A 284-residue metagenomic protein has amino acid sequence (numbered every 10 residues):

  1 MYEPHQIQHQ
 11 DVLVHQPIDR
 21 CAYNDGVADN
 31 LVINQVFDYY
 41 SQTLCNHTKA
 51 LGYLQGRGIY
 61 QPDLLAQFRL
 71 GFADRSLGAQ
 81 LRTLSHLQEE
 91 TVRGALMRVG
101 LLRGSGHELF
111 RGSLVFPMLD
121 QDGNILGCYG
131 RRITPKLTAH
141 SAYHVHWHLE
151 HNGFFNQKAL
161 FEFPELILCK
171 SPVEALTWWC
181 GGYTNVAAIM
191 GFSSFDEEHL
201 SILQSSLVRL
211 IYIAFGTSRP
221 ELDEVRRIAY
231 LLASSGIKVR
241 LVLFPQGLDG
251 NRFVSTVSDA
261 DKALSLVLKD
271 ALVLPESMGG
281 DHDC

Functional and structural regions predicted by a protein language model:
Y2-L114, L160, A233, A271-C284: TOPRIM metal-binding catalytic domain and adjacent DNA-binding surface shared by DnaG-type primases
V14-N24, I33, S76-R209, D223-V225: Phosphate-handling DNA/RNA-contact segment within nucleic-acid enzymes
L168, V208-P220, V242-L243: Acidic beta-strand-to-loop metal/phosphate-binding motif
S171, F192, T217-S218, Q246: Short beta->alpha junction loops/turns
D223-A233: Short, aromatic/basic amphipathic alpha-helical patches
S234-V239: Short acidic, glycine/proline-enriched helix-loop-strand junctions
L241-V242, Q246, V254-C284: C-terminal or mid-to-C-terminal helical accessory/interaction module adjacent to the motor/catalytic core
